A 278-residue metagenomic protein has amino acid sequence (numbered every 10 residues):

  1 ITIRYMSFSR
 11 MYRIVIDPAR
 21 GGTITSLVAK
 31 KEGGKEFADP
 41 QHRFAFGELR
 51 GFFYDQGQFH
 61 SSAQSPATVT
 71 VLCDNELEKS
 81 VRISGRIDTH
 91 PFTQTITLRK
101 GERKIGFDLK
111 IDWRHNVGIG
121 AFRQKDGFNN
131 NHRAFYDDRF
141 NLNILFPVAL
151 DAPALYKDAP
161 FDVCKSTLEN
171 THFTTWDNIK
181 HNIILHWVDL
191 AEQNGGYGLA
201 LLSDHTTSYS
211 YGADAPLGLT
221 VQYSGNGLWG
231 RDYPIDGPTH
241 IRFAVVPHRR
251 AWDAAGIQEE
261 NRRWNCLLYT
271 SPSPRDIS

Functional and structural regions predicted by a protein language model:
I1-S271, S278: C-terminal (or distal) subdomains of carbohydrate-active enzymes
